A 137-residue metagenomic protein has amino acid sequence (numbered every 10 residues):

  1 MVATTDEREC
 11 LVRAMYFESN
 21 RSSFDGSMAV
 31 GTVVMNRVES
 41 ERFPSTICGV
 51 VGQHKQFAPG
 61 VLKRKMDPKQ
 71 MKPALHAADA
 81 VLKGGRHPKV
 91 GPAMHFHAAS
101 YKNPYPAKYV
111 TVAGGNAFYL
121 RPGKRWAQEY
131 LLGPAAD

Functional and structural regions predicted by a protein language model:
M1-D137: Bacterial extracytoplasmic/cell-wall-associated proteins, especially those involved in peptidoglycan
